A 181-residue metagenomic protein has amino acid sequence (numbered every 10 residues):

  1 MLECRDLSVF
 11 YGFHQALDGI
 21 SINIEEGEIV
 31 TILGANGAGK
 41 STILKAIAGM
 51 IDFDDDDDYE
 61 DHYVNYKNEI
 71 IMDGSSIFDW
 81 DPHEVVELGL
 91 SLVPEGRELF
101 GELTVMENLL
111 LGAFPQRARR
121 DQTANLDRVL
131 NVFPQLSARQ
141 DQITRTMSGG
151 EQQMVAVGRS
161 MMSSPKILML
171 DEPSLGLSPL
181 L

Functional and structural regions predicted by a protein language model:
L2-L181: Glycine-rich phosphate-binding loops of nucleotide-dependent enzymes
